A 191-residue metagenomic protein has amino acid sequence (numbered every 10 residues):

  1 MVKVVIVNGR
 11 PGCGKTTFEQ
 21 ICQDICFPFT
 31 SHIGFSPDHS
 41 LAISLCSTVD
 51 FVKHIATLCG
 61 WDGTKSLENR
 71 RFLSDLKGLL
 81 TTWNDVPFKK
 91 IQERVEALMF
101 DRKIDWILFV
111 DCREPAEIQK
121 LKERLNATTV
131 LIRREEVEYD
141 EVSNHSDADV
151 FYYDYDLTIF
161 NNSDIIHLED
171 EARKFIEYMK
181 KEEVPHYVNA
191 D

Functional and structural regions predicted by a protein language model:
M1-V5, I43: Extreme N-terminal starter segment of soluble prokaryotic enzymes
V7, F109: Hydrophobic anchor at the beta1->P-loop junction of P-loop NTPases
P11, E123-R124, T128-D191: Small-molecule kinase domains that catalyze NTP-dependent phosphoryl transfer to phosphate-bearing small molecules
K15: Conserved lysine of the Walker
F18: Hydrophobic positions on the alpha1 helix immediately C-terminal to the Walker A/P-loop
Q23-S40: Conserved phosphoryl-transfer catalytic core
F35-D105, R113: ATP-dependent small-molecule kinase phosphotransfer cores that center on conserved nucleotide phosphate-binding segments
M99, Q119-E123: Surface-exposed amphipathic alpha-helices with a cationic face
